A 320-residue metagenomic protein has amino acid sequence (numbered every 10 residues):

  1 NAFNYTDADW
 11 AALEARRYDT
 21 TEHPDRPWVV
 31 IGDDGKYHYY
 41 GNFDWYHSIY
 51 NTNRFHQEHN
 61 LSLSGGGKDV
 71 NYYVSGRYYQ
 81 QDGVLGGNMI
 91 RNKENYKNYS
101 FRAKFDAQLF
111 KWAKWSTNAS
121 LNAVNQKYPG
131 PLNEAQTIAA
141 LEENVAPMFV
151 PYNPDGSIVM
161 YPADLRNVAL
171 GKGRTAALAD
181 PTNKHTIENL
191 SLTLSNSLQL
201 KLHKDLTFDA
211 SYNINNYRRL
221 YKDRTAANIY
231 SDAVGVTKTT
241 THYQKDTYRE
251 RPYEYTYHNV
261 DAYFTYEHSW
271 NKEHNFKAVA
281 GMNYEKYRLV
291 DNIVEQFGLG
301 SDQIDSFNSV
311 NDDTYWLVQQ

Functional and structural regions predicted by a protein language model:
N1-N42, Y79-S191, D209-S211, N215-Q320: Surface-exposed loop/interface segments of Gram-negative outer-membrane beta-barrel transport/assembly proteins
W45-S48: Surface-exposed cleft-lining segments at the edges of enzyme active sites
Y50-N53: Short Gly/Pro-enriched turn/cap motifs at secondary-structure boundaries
F55-Q57, Y99: Residues that act as N-cap/strand-start positions at coil-to-secondary-structure junctions
E58, G65, S195-L200, I214-N216: Alpha-helical support elements that line or immediately flank enzyme active sites and cofactor-binding pockets
G65-G67, A107-Q108, L198-K204, Y266-H268: Residue-level signature of outer-membrane beta-barrel architecture
